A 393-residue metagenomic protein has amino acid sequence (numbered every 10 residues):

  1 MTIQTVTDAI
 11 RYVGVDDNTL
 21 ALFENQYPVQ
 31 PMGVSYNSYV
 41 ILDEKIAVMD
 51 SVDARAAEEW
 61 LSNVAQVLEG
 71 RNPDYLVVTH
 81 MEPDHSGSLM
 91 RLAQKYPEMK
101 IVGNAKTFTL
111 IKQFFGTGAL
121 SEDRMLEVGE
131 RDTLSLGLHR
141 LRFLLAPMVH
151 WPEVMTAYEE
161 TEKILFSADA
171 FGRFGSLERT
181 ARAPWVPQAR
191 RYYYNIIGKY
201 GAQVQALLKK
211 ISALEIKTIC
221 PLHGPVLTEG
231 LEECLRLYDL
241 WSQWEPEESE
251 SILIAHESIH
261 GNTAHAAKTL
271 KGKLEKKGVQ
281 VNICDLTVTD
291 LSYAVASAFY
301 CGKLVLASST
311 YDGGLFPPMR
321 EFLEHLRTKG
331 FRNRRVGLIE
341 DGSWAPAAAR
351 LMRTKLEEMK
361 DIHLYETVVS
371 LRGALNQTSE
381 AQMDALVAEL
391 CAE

Functional and structural regions predicted by a protein language model:
I3-Q66, T156-E159, K163-S167, T263: Conserved beta-strand hairpin/beta-sheet module of binuclear metal-dependent hydrolase folds, prominently
Q4-D8, V102-V154, Y200-L208: Metallo-beta-lactamase
E44, R55-V102: Active-site metal-binding motif and surrounding structural segment of the metallo-beta-lactamase
K45-A47, Y75, H139, E162-F166 (+3 more regions): Structural motif
M49-S51, P73-M81, K100-N104, L165-D169 (+1 more regions): Active-site neighborhood of phospho(di)ester-bond hydrolases with catalytic His/Asp-centered motifs
S88, D290-A294: Short acidic active-site motifs
L177-I219, H223-V226, T269-C284, A294-E393: FMN-binding flavodoxin-like domain, especially the glycine-rich phosphate-binding loop
A255-K277: Short, charged N-terminal beta->alpha structural module
